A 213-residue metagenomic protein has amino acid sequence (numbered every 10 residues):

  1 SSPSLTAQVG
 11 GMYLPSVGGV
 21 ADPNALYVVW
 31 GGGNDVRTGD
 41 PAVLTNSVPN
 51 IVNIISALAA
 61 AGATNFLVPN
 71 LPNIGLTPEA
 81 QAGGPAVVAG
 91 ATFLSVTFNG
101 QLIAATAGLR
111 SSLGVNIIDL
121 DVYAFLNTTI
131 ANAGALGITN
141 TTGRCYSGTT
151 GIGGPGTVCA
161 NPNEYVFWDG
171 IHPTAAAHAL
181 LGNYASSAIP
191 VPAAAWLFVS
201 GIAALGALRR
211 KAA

Functional and structural regions predicted by a protein language model:
S1-P49: Conserved SGNH/GDSL esterase-like catalytic core that processes O-acyl groups on lipids and polysaccharides
L5-V9, S47-I54, L94, F98-A105 (+1 more regions): Stable alpha-helical elements in mature extracytoplasmic
A25-G31, D35-R37, A59, N65-N70 (+2 more regions): Structural recognition of the beta-strand scaffold that forms the well-ordered cores of secreted hydrolase catalytic
G32-N46, L71-V87: Active-site His/acidic residue clusters
N73-T97, A104, G108, G114-I171: Mobile gating loops/cap/lid regions near enzyme active sites that modulate substrate access
G170-A188: A recurrent domain-boundary module in secreted/ectodomain proteins
V191-L208: A short, hydrophobic C-terminal helix/tail in secreted or cell-surface proteins
R210-A213: Short, charged juxtamembrane terminal tails flanking transmembrane helices
